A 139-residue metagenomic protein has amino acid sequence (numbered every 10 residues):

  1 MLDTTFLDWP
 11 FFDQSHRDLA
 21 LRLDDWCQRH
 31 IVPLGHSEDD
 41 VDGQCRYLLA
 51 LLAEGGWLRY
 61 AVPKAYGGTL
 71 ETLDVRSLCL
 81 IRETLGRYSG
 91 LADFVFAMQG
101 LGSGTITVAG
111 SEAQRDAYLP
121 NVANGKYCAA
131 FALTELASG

Functional and structural regions predicted by a protein language model:
M1-D18: Intrinsic disorder at enzyme termini
Q14-R29: A non-catalytic, amphipathic alpha-helix used as a structural packing/dimerization or gating element in enzyme scaffolds
I31-G139: Glycine-rich flavin
